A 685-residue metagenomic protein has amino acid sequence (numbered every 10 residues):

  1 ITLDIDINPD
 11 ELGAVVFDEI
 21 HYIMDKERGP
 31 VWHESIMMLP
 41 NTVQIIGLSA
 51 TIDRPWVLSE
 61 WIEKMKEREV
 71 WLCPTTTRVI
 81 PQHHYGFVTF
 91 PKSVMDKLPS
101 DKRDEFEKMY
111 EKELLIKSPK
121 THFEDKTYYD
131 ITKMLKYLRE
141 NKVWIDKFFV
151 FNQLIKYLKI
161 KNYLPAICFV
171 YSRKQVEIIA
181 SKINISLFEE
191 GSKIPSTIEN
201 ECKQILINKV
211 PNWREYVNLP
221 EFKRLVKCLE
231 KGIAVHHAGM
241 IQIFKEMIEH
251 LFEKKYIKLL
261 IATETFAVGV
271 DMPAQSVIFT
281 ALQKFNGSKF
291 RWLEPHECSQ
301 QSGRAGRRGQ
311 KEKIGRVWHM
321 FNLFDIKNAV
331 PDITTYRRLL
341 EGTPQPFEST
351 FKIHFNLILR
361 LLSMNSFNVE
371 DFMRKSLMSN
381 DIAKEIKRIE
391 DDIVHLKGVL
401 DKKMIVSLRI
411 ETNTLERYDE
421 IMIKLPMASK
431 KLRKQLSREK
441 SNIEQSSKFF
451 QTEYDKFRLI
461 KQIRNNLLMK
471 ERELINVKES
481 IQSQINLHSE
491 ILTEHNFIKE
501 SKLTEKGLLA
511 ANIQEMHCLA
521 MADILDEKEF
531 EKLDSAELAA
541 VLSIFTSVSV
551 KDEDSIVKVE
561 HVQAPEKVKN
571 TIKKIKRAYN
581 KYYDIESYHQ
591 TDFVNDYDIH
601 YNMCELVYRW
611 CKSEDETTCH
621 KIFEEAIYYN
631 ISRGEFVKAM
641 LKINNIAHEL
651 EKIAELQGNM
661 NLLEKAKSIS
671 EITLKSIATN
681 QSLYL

Functional and structural regions predicted by a protein language model:
I1, D146, A234-K245, T263-V268: Conserved helicase motor
D4-I46: SF2 helicase catalytic motif II
E11-A14, T42-I46, L164-I167, G232 (+1 more regions): Loop/turn-to-beta-strand initiation segments
I20-M24, A234, A267, Q283 (+1 more regions): Catalytic acidic motif of RecA-like/P-loop NTPases
M37, Q44-I46, T51-K182, A234: Conserved interdomain linker/interface between the two RecA-like ATPase lobes of SF2 helicase motors
N152-I155, F169, R173-L259, R291-H296 (+4 more regions): Conserved C-terminal RecA-like helicase domain
E230, A234, G239, H250-I257 (+1 more regions): Non-catalytic terminal extensions of ATP-dependent helicases
M272, S276-N286, F290-T335: Conserved segment of the helicase C-terminal RecA-like domain
